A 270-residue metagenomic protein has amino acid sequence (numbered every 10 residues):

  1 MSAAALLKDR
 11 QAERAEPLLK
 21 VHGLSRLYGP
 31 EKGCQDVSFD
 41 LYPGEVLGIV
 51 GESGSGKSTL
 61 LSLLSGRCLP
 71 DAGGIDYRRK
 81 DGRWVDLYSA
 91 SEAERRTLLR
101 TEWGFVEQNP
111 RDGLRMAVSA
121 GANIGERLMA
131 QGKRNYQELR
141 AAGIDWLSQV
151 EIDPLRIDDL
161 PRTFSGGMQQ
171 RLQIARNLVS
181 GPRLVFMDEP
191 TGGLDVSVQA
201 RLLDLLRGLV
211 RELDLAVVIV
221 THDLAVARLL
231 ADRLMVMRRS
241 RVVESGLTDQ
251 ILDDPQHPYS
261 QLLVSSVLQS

Functional and structural regions predicted by a protein language model:
V50-E52: The feature captures the beta-strand-to-loop junction immediately N-terminal to the Walker
S65: Helix-to-loop junction immediately C-terminal to a conserved catalytic motif
G74-T97: ABC ATPase NBD Q-loop/coupling interface
E138-L155, V264: Conserved ABC ATPase "signature" region
L160-F164, M168: Conserved ABC ATPase signature
S245-G246: ABC ATPase "signature
